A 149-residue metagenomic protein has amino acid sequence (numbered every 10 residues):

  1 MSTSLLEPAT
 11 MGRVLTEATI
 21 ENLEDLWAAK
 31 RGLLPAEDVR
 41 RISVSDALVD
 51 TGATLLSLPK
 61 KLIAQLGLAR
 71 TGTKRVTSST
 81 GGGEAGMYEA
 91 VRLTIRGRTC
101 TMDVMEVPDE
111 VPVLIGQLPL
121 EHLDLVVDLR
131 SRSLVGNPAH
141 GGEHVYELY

Functional and structural regions predicted by a protein language model:
M1-Y149: Pepsin/retropepsin-fold aspartyl endopeptidases
